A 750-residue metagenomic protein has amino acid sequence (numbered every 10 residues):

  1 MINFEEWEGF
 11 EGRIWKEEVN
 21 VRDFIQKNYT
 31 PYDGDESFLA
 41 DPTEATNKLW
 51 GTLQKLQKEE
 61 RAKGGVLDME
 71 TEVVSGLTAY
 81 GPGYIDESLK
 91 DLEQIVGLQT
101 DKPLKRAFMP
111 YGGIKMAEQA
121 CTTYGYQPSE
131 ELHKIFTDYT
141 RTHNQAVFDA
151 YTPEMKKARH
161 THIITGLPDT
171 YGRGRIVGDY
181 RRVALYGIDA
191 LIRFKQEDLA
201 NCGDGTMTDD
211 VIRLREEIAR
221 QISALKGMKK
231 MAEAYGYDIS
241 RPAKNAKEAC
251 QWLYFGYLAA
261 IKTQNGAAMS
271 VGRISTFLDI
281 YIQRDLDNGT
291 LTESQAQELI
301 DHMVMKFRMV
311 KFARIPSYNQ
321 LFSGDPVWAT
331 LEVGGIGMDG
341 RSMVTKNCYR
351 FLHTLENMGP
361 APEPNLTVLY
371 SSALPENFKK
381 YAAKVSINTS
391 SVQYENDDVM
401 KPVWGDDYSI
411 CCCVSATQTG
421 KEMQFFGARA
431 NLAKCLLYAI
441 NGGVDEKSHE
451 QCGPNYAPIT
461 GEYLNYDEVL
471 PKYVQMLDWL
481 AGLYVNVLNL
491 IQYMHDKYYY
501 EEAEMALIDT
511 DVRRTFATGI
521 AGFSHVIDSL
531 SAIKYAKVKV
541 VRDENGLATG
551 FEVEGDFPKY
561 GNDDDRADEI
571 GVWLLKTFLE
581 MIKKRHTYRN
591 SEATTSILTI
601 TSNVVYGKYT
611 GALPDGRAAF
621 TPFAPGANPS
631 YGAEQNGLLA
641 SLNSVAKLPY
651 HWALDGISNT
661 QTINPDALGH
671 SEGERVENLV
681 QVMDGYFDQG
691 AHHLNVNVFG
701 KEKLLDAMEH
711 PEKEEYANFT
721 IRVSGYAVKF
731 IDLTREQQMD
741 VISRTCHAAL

Functional and structural regions predicted by a protein language model:
I2-L750: Conserved catalytic cores of very large enzyme subunits
